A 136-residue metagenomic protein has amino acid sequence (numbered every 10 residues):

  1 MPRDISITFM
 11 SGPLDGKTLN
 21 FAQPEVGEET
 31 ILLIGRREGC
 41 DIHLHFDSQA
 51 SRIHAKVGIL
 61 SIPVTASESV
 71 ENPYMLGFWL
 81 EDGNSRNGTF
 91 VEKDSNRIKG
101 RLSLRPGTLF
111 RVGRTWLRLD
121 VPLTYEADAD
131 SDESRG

Functional and structural regions predicted by a protein language model:
M1-D15, L60, T65-S69, Y74 (+2 more regions): Regulatory inter-domain linker segments that are low-complexity and enriched for serine/threonine/proline
T8-M10, A22, G35, H45 (+1 more regions): A structural detector for beta-sheet-dominated domains
G16-A22: Short, solvent-exposed loop/hinge segments that bridge or flank secondary-structure elements
A22, N84-T89, P122, D130-S134: Intrinsic disorder/low-complexity detector
Q23-G113: Forkhead-associated
